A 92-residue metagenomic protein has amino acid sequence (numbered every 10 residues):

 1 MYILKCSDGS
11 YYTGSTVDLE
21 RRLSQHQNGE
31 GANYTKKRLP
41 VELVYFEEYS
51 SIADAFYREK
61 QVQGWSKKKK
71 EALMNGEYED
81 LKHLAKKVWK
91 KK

Functional and structural regions predicted by a protein language model:
M1-T13, V17-K92: Structure-specific nucleic-acid interaction/processing domains
